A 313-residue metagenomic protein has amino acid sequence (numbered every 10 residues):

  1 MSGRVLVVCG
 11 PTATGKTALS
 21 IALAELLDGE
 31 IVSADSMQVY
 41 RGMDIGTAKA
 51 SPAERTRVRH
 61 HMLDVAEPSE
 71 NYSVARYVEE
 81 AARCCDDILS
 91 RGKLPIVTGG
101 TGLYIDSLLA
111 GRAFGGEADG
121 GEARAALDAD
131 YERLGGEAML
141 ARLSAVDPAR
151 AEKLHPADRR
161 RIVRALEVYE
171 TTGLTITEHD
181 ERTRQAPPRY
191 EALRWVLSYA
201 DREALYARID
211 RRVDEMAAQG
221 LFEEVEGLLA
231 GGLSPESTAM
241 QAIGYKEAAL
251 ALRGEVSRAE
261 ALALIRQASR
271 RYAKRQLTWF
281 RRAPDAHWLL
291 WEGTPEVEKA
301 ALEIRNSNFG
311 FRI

Functional and structural regions predicted by a protein language model:
M1-I313: Phosphate/pyrophosphate-binding catalytic cores of soluble transferases and nucleic-acid-acting enzymes
